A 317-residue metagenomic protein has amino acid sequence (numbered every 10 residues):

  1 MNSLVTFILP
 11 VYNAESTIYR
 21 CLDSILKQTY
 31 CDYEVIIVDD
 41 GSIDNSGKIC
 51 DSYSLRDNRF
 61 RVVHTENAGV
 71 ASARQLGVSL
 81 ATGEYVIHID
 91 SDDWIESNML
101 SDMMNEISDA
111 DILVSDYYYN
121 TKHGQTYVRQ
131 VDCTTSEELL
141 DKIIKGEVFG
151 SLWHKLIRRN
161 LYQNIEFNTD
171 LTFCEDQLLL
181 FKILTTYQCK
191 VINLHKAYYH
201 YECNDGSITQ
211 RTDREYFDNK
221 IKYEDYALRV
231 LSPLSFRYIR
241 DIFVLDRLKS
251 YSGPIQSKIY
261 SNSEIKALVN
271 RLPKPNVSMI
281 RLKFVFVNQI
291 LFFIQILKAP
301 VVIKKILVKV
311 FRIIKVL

Functional and structural regions predicted by a protein language model:
M1-S24: N-proximal low-complexity "stem/linker" segments adjacent to membrane-targeting elements
D23-D32: Short, acidic, metal-binding catalytic loop of nucleotide-sugar glycosyltransferases
S24, D39-I49, D90: A conserved acidic beta->alpha catalytic loop
T65-A81: Glycine-rich, basic loop-to-helix element that forms the pyrophosphate-binding segment of sugar-nucleotide handling
V86: Short aromatic/hydrophobic "clamp" motif used to bind/position activated sugar donors
N98-Y127: Conserved donor NDP-sugar-binding/catalytic core segment of glycosyltransferases
L139-R214: Conserved nucleotide-sugar donor-binding catalytic segment
I255-L317: Membrane-interface aromatic/basic loop that binds lipid-linked glycans or pyrophosphate carriers, typified by
